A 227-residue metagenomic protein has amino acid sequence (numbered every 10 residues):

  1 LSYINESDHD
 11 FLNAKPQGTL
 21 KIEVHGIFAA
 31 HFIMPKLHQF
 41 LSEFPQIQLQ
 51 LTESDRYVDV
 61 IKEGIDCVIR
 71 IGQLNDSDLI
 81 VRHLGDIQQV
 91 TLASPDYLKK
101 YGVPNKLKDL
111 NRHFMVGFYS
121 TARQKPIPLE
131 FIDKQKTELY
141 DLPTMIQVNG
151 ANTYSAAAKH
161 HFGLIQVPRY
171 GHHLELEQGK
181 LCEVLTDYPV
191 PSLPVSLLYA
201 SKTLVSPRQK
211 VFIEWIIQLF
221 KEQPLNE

Functional and structural regions predicted by a protein language model:
L1-N13: Alpha-helical "hinge/linker" immediately C-terminal to small N-terminal DNA-binding modules
Q17-I80: Central regulatory/effector-binding core of bacterial HTH transcription factors
K21-E23, V68, V116, I165 (+1 more regions): Short, well-ordered beta-strand segments
G26, T144, Y199-K202: Short loop or secondary-structure boundary microenvironments that flank and position key functional residues
F40, L49-L51, A157, L181 (+1 more regions): Hydrophobic packing within well-folded, soluble alpha/beta domains
D59-G64, L74-S192, K221-E227: C-terminal regulatory
V184-N226: A late-sequence structural motif
